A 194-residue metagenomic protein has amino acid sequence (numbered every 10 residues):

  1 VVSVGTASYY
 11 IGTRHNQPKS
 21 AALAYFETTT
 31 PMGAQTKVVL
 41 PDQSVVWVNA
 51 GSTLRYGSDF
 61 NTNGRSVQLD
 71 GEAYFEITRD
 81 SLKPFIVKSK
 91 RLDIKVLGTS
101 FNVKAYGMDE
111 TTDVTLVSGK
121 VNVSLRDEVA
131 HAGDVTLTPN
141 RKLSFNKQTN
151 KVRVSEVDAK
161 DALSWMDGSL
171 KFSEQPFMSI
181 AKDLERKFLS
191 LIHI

Functional and structural regions predicted by a protein language model:
V1-I194: A residue-level detector for the "anchor" residue at the start of short, highly conserved motifs
